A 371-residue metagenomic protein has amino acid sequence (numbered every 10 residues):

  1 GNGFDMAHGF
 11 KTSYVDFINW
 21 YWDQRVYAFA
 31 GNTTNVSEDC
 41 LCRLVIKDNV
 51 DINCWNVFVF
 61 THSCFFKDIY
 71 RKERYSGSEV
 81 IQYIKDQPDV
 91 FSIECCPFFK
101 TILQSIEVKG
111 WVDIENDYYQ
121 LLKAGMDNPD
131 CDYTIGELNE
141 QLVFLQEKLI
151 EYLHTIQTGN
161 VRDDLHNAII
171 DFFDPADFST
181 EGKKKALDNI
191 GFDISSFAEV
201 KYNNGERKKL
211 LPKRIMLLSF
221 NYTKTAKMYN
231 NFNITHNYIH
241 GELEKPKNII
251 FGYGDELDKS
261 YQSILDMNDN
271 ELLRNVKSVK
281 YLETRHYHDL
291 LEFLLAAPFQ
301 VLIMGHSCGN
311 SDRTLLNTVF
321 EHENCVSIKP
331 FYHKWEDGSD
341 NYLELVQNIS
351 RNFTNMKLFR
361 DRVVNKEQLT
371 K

Functional and structural regions predicted by a protein language model:
G1, H240-K245, H333-K334: Short, acidic/turn-prone active-site loops that include or flank metal/cofactor- and phosphate-binding residues
N2, F220-Y222, H306: Short, well-ordered beta-to-alpha junction loops that form the rim of enzyme active sites and present histidine/acidic
N2-R43: An N-terminal structural lobe/cap that precedes and organizes the functional/catalytic core across diverse proteins
F4-H8, F17, V36, D289-K371: SIR2/sirtuin-family catalytic core signature
F10-T12, N230-N231, L315-L316: Short coil/turn segments at secondary-structure boundaries
N32-L282: Extended, H/D-rich, highly charged conserved domains that either
